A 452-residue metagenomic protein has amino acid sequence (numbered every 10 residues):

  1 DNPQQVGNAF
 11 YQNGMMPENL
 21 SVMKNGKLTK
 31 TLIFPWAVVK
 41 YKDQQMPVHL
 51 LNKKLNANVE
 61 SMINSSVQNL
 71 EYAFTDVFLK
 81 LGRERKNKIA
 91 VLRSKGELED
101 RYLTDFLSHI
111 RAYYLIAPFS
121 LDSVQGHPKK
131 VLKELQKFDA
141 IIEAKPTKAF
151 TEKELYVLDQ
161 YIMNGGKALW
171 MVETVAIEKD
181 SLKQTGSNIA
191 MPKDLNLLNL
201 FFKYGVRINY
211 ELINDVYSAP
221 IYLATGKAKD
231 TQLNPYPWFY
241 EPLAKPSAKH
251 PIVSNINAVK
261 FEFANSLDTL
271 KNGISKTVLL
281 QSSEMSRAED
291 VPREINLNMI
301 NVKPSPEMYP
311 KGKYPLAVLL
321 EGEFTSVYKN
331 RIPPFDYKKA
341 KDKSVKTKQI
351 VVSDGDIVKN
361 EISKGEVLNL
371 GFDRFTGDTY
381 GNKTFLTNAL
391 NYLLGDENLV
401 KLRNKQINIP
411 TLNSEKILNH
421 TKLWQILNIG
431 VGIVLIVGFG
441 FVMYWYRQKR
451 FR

Functional and structural regions predicted by a protein language model:
D1-R452: Short, surface-exposed patches at the edges or C-terminal ends of soluble domains, predominantly
